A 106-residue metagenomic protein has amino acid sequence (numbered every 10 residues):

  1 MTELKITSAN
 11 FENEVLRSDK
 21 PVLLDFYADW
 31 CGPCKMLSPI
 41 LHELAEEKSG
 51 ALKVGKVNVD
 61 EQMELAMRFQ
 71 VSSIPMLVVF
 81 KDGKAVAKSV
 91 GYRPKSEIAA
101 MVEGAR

Functional and structural regions predicted by a protein language model:
T2, T7, Y27, K53-G55: Conserved Rossmann-like nucleotide-binding pocket used by diverse enzymes that bind dinucleotide cofactors
E3-V22: A short beta-strand-turn-helix
F11, L24, L41, N58 (+1 more regions): Residue-level signature of catalytic and energy-coupling elements of molecular machines, predominantly ATP/GTP-dependent
D19-K20, Y27-W30, S73: Short pre-active-site segment immediately N-terminal to redox-active cysteine/selenocysteine motifs in thiol-based
D19-P21, M36-V57, E61: Conserved helix-turn-beta segment immediately C-terminal to the redox Cys motif in thioredoxin-like folds
F26-I40: Conserved redox-active cysteine motifs that mediate thiol-disulfide chemistry, especially di-cysteine Cys-X(1-2)-Cys
E64-M67: A hydrophobic alpha-helical transmembrane-helix feature that marks the membrane cores and membrane-interface segments
S73-R106: Non-catalytic, surface beta->alpha helical segment in thiol-disulfide oxidoreductase systems
